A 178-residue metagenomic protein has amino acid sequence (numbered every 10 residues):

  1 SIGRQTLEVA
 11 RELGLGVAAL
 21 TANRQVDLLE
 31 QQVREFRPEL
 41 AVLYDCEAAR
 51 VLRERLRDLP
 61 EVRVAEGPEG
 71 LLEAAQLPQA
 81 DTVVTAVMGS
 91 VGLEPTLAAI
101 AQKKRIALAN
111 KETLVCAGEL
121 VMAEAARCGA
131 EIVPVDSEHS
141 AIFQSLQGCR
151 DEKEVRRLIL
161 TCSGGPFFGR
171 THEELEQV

Functional and structural regions predicted by a protein language model:
S1-A41: N-terminal Rossmann-like dinucleotide-binding module
E8, E30-R34, L72, L97-A98 (+1 more regions): Alpha-helical segments flanking ligand/cofactor-binding loops in enzyme cores
A22, L43, R63-G67, V84-T85 (+3 more regions): General beta-strand structural signal in soluble alpha/beta enzymes
A22-Q25, C46-E47, E69, M88 (+3 more regions): Short, ordered loop/turn segments at secondary-structure junctions
D27-L29, E47-L52, F168: Short, charged/polar "capping" segments at the starts of alpha-helices and the immediately preceding loops
R37-E39, L59-V62, Q102-R105, C128-A130: A short helix->loop->beta-strand "cap" motif at the edges of active sites that frequently abuts
R53-D81, V87-G92: A structured beta-alpha segment of the ubiquitous adenosine-cofactor-binding alpha/beta core
Q79-T82, A86-V87, L93, L97-Q102 (+1 more regions): Rossmann-like NAD(P)H-binding beta-loop-alpha module
